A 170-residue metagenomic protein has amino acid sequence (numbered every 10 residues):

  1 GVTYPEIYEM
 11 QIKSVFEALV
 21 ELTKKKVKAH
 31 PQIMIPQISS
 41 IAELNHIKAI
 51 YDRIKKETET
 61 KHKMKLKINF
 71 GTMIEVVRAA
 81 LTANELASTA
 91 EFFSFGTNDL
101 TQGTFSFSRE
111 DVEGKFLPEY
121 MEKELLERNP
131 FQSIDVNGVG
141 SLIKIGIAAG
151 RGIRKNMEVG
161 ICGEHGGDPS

Functional and structural regions predicted by a protein language model:
G1-S170: Conserved alpha/beta-domain cores
